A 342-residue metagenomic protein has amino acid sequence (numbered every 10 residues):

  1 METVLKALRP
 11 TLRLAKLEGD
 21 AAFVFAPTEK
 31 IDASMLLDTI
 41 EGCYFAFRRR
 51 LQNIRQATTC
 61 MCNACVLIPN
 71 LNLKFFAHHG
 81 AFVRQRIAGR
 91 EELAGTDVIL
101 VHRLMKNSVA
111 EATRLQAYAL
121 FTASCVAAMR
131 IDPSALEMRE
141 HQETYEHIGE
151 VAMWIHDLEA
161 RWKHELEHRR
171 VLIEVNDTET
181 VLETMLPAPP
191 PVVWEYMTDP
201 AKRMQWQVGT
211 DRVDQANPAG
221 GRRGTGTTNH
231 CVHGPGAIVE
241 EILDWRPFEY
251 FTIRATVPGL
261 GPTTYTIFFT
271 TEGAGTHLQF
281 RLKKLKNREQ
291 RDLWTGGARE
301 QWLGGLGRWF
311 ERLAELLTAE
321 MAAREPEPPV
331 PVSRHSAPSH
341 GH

Functional and structural regions predicted by a protein language model:
M1-G42: Catalytic NTP-binding/metal-coordinating core of nucleotidyl cyclase/transferase enzymes
P10, L51-T59, Q116, K202-G220: A short, aromatic/hydrophobic, helix- or strand-capping loop or linear motif that either lines the entrance/gate
E29-E140: Catalytic beta-strand-to-alpha-helix segment of the class III nucleotidyl cyclase homology domain
A128-V181, A188-P191: C-terminal tail/extension regions appended to the core domain(s) of diverse proteins
E167-P218, H335-H342: Hydrophobic ligand-binding cavity/cleft-lining segments
M204-Q205, D214-T264, E272, R312-L316 (+1 more regions): Glycine-rich portal/gate segments that line the openings of hydrophobic small-molecule binding cavities
T256-G261, R281-R288: Short, solvent-exposed aromatic-acidic interface loops
K283-G341: A conserved amphipathic terminal alpha-helix motif
